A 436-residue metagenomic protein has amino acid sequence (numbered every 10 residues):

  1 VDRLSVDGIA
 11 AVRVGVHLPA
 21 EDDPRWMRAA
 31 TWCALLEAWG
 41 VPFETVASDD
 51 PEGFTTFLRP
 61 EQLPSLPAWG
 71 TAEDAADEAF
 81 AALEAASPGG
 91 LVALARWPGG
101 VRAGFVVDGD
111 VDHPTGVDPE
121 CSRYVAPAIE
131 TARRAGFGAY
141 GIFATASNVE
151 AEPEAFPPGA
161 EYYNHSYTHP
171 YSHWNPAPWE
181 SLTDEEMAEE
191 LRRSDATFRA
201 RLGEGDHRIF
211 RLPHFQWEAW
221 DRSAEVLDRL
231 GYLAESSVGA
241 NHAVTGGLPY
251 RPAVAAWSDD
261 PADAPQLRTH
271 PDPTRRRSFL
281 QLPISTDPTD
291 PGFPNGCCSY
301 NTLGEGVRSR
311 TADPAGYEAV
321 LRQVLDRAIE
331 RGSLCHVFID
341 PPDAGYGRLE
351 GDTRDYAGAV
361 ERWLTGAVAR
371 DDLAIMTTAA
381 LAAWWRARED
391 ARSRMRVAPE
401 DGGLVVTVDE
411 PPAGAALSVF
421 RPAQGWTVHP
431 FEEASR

Functional and structural regions predicted by a protein language model:
D2-F54: Aromatic-Pro/Gly-enriched surface loop or interdomain linker that acts as a lid/target-recognition segment
D22-M27, A47-P51, D112-Y124, G141-E152 (+8 more regions): Acidic-and-aromatic substrate-binding clefts and catalytic sites of carbohydrate-active enzymes
G53, L58-L63, W69-G70, E150-A151 (+4 more regions): Active-site-adjacent pocket scaffolds in enzyme catalytic domains
F57, P64-E161, T197, D206-H207 (+3 more regions): Active-site beta->alpha N-cap acidic-glycine motif
L91-V92, R102-H113, P271-A380: Catalytic grooves of carbohydrate-active enzymes
F105-G109, Y140-I142, Y162-H165, R208-F210 (+4 more regions): Hydrophobic faces of well-ordered beta-strands that scaffold small-molecule active sites in alpha/beta enzyme cores
I129-G141, L182-W217, E225, L267-R275 (+1 more regions): CE4/NodB-like, metal-dependent polysaccharide N-deacetylase domain that modifies extracellular/periplasmic N-acetylated
M376-P422: Surface beta-strand/loop "capping" patches
